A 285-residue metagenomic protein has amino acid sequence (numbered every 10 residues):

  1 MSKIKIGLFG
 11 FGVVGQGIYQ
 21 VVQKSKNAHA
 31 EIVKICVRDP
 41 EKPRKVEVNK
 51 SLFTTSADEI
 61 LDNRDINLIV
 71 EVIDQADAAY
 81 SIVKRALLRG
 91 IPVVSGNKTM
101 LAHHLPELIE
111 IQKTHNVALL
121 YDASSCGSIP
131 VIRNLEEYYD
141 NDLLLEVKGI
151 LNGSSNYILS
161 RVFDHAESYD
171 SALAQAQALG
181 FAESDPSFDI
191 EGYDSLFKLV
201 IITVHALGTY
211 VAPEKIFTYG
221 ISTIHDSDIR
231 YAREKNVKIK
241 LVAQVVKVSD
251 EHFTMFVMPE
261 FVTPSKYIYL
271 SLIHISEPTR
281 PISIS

Functional and structural regions predicted by a protein language model:
F11: Glycine-rich Rossmann-fold phosphate-binding loop(s) that bind the pyrophosphate of adenine dinucleotide cofactors
G15: N-terminal Rossmann-fold NAD(P) dinucleotide-binding loop
S25-V46: NAD(P)-binding Rossmann-fold cofactor-contacting core
A57-L68, V72-G96: Rossmann-fold NAD(P) dinucleotide-binding segment
Y80-R85, K98-D122, I132-L135: Rossmann-fold NAD(P)-binding glycine/threonine-rich loop
E137-F197: Conserved anion/nucleotide-ligand pocket segment
S171-S265: Substrate-binding/catalytic subdomain of NAD(P)-dependent oxidoreductase enzymes
I273-S285: Single conserved hydrophobic/aromatic residue that forms the stacking wall/gate of nucleotide- or nucleobase-binding
